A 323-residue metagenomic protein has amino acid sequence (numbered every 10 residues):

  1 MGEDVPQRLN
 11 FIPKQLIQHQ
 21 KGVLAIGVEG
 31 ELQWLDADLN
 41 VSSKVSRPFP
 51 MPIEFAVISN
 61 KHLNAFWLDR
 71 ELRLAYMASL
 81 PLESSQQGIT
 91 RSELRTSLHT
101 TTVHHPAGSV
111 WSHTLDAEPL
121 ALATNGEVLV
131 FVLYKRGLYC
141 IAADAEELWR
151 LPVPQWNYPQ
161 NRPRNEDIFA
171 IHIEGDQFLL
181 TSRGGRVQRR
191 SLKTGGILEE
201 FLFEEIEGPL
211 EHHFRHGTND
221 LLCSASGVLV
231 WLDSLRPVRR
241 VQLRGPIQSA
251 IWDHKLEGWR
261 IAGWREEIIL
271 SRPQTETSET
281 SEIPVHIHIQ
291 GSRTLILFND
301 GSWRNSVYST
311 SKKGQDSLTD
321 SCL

Functional and structural regions predicted by a protein language model:
G2-R8, V41-R47, P106-T114, E147-R162 (+3 more regions): A short beta-strand motif characteristic of beta-propeller blades
R8-Q20, R47-H62, G108-G126, N157-H172 (+4 more regions): Repeated scaffold domains used in trafficking and secretory/extracellular systems, primarily beta-propellers
V23-I26, A65-W67, L129-V132, L179-T181 (+3 more regions): Conserved beta-strand element within WD40/beta-propeller blades
E29-L35, E71-Q87, R136-I141, G184-R190 (+3 more regions): Structural motif
D36-L39, A143-A145, S191-G195, D233-R236 (+1 more regions): Short loop/turn segments that connect beta-strands within beta-propeller blades
G88-A121: Asp-box/WD-like beta-propeller blade repeats and closely related beta-sheet repeat scaffolds
F169, E174-I261: Eukaryotic tandem repeat interaction scaffolds
I283-L323: Blade-level signature of beta-propeller repeat domains, shared across WD40, Kelch, NHL, RCC1 and BNR/Asp-box propellers
